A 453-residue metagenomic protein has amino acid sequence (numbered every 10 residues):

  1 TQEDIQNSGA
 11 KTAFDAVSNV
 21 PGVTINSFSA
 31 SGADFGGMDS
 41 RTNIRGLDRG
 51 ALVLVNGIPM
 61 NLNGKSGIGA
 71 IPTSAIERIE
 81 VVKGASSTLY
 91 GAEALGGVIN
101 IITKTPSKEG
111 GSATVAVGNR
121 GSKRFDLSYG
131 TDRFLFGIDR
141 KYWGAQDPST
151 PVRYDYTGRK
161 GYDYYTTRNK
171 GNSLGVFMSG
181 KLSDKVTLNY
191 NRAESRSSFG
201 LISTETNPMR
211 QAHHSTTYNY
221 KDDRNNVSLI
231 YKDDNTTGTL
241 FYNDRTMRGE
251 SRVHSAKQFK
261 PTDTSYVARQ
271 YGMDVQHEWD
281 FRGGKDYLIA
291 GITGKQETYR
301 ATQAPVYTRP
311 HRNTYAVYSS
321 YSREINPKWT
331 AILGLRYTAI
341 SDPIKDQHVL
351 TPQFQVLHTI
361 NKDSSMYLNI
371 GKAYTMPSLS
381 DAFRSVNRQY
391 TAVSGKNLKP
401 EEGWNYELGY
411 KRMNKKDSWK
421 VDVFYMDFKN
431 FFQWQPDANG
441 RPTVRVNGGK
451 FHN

Functional and structural regions predicted by a protein language model:
A13-A16, S40-N43, L54, S66-G67 (+4 more regions): N-terminal periplasmic accessory domains that precede and gate Gram-negative outer-membrane beta-barrel machines
F14, S18-I58, E77: Extracytoplasmic beta-strand/coil segments of soluble accessory domains associated with Gram-negative outer-membrane
R41, I58-K83: Short acidic/polar hinge/loop motifs at secondary-structure boundaries that mediate gating or recognition
N63-G64, G110-T114, T157-T166, S203-N219 (+6 more regions): Extracellular loop and loop/strand-boundary signature of outer-membrane beta-barrel proteins
K104-Y129, Y164-K170, K399: Short strand-turn segments of transmembrane beta-barrel domains in outer membranes, especially the first one or two
A116, S128-Y220, N430: Periplasmic-side early beta-strands and strand-to-turn transitions of outer-membrane beta-barrels
G118-R120, H213-D234, Y266, K345 (+4 more regions): Outer-membrane beta-barrel signature, preferentially recognizing the C-terminal barrel domain of Gram-negative
L135-F136, K181-S195, N219-P352, L357-T359 (+1 more regions): Face-selective signature of the C-terminal outer-membrane beta-barrel domain
